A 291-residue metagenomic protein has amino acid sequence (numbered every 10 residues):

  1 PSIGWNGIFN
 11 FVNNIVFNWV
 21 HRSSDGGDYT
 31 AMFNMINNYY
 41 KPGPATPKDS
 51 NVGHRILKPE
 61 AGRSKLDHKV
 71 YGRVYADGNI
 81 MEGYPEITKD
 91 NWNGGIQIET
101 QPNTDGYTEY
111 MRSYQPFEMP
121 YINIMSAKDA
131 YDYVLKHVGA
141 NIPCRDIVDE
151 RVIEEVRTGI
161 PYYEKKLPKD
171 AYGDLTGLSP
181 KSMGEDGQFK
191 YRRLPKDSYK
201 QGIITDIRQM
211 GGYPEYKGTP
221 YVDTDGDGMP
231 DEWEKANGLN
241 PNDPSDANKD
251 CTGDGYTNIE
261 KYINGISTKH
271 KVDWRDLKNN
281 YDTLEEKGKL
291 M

Functional and structural regions predicted by a protein language model:
P1-G4, V20-G26, P44-V52, P85-D90 (+1 more regions): Short glycine/acidic-rich loop motifs that flank beta-strands on beta-rich extracellular proteins
G7-H21, M32-P44, Y75-G83: Right-handed parallel beta-helix
V52-D67: Conserved blade-ending motifs and adjacent loop-strand segments that build the rim/top face of beta-propeller domains
Y71: A conserved mid-domain beta-alpha-beta active-site/ligand-binding segment of alpha/beta enzyme cores
A76-D77, M81-T224, P230, K261-K271 (+1 more regions): C-terminal functional modules
T219-D227, D246-D254: Acidic, divalent-cation-chelating loop motifs in proteins
G226-N237, P241, G255-I263: Cysteine-centered, disulfide-bonded loop motifs in secreted/extracellular proteins
N242-D250, H270-R275: Surface-exposed patches in mature extracellular/periplasmic domains of secreted proteins
